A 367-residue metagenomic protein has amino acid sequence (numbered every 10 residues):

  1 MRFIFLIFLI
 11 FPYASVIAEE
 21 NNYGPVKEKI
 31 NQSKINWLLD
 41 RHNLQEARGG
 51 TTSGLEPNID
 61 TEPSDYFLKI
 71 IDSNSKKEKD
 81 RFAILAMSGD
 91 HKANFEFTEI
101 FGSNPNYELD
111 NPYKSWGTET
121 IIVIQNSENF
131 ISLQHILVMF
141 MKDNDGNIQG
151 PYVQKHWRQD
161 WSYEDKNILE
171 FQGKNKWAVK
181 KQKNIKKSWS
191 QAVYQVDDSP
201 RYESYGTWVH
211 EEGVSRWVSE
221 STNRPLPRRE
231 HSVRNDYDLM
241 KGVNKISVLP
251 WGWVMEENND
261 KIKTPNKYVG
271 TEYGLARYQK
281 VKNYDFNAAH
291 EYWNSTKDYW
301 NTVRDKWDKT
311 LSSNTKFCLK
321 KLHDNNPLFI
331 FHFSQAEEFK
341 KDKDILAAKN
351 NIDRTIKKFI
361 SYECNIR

Functional and structural regions predicted by a protein language model:
F3-P12: Sec-dependent N-terminal signal peptides
A18-A86, E99-N104, L109-P112, F130-S132 (+4 more regions): Amphipathic/hydrophobic helical signal segments and adjacent flexible N-terminal regions that mediate secretion
L85-D90, V123-N129, I246-W253, K280-Y284: A short, structured loop/turn motif at beta-sheet edges
A93-F95, S132-H135, Q191, V196 (+3 more regions): Short hydrophobic/aromatic-rich beta-strand segments that constitute the beta-sheet cores of beta-sandwich/beta-barrel
L109-N111, S115-Q125, Q134, K241-V248 (+1 more regions): Hydrophobic/aromatic beta-strand elements that line small-molecule binding cavities or substrate pockets in beta-rich
Q125-F171, W177: Extended amphipathic alpha-helical segments with heptad-repeat/coiled-coil character used for oligomerization, fusion
K180-K241: Short helix-loop boundary/capping segments
V218-G270: Extended serine/threonine-enriched, polar tracts that run as long, contiguous segments within proteins
